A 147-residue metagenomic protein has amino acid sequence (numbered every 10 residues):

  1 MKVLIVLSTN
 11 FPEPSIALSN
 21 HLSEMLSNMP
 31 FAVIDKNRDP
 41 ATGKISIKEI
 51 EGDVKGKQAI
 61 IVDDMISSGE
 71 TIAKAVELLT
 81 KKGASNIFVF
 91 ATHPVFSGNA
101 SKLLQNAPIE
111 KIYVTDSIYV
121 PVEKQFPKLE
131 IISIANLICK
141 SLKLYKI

Functional and structural regions predicted by a protein language model:
M1-I147: PRPP-associated nucleotide enzymes
